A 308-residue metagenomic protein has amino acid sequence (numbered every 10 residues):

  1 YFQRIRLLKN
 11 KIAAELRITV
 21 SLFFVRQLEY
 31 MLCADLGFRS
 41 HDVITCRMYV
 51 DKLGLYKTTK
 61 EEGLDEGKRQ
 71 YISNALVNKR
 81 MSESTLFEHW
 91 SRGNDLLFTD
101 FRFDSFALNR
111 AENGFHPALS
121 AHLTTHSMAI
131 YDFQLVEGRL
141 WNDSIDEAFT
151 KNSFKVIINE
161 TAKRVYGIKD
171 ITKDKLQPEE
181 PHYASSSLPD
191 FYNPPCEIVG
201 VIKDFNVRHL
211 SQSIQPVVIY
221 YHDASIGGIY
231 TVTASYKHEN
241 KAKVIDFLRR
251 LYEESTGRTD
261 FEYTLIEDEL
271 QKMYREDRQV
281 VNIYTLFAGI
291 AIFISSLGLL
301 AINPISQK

Functional and structural regions predicted by a protein language model:
Y1, L297-K308: Intracellular coupling helices
Y1-A13: N-terminal Sec/SRP start-transfer signal
I5, M31, L251, M273 (+1 more regions): Amphipathic alpha-helical segments that mediate coupling or scaffolding at interfaces
A13-D42: Alpha-helical transmembrane segments
A34-Q70: Membrane-interface junction motifs in transport/secretion proteins
G54-Y56, L64-D65, S73-A184, N193-H209 (+2 more regions): Short beta-strand boundary microenvironments
I72-E88, E160-T161, A184, L188-V281: "Rare, low-scoring activations can occur in soluble or secreted enzymes where short amphipathic helices or signal
N282-I302: Internal alpha-helical transmembrane segments of multipass membrane proteins, especially hydrophobic lipid-embedded
